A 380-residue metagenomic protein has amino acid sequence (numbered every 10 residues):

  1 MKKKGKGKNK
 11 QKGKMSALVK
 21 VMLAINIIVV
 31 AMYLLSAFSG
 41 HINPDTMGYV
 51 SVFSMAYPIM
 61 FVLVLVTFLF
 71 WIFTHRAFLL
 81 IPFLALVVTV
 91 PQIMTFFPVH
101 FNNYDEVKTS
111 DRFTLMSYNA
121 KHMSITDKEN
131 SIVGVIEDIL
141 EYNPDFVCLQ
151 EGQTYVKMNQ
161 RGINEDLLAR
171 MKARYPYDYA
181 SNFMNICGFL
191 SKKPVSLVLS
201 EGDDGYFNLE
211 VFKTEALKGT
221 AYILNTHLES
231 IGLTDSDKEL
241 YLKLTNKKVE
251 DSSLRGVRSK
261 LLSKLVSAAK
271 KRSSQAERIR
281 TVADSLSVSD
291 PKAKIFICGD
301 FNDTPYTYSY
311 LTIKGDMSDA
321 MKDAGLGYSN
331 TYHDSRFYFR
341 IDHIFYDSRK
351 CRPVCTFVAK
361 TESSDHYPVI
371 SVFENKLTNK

Functional and structural regions predicted by a protein language model:
K2-L168, N182, A276, R280 (+1 more regions): N-terminal, active-site-proximal structural segment of metallo-dependent hydrolase catalytic domains
L18-L69, L80, S200-G202, V211-K213 (+2 more regions): Metal-dependent phosphoester-hydrolase catalytic domains
V87-T109, D127, F146-L244, A359-T361: Structured beta-strand-rich core segments of catalytic domains in phosphoester-bond hydrolases
R112-S124, T220-E229, L261-L265: Active-site-proximal beta-strand elements of phosphoester/diester hydrolases
Y118, Q150, T226, G299-D300: Active-site flanking residues adjacent to catalytic metal/cofactor-binding acidic residues
H122-D127, T154-K157, Y206, I231-L233 (+3 more regions): Active-site environment of divalent metal-dependent phosphoester hydrolases
K238-L265: A solvent-exposed, charged loop/short amphipathic helix patch at secondary-structure junctions
S263-S273: A short acidic, glycine-rich active-site loop that binds or catalyzes chemistry on phosphate/adenosine moieties
